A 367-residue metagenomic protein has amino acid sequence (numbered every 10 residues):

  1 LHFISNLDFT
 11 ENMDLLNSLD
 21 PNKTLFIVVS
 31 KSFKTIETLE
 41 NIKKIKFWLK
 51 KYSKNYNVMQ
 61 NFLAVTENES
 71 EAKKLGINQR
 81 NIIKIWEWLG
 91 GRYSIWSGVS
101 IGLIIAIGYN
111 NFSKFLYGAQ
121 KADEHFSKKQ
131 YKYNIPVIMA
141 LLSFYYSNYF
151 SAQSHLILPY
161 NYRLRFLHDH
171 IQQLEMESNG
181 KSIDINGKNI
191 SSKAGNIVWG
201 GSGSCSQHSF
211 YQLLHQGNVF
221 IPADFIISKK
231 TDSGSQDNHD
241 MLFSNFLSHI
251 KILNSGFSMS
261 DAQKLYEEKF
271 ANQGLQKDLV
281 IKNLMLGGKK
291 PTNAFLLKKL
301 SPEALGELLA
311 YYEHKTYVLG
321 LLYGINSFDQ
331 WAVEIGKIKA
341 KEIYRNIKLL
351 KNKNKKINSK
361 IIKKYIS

Functional and structural regions predicted by a protein language model:
L1-T24: Glycine-rich oxoanion-binding loops at beta->alpha junctions
E11-L16, L141-S143, V280-I281: Short, charged beta->alpha transition segments
N17-P21, I42-I45, R80, I171-N179 (+3 more regions): Short, solvent-exposed amphipathic alpha-helical segments in soluble enzyme and RNA/protein-processing domains
I27: Conserved catalytic/binding loops enriched for acidic/polar residues
T35-I42: Glycine/threonine-rich flexible loop motifs
W48-Q236, G288, V318, I335-S367: Active-site phosphate/pyrophosphate-binding segments
K193-K299: Helicase-primase coupling helices
L300-K351: C-terminal structured subdomain/cap of oxidoreductase catalytic cores
